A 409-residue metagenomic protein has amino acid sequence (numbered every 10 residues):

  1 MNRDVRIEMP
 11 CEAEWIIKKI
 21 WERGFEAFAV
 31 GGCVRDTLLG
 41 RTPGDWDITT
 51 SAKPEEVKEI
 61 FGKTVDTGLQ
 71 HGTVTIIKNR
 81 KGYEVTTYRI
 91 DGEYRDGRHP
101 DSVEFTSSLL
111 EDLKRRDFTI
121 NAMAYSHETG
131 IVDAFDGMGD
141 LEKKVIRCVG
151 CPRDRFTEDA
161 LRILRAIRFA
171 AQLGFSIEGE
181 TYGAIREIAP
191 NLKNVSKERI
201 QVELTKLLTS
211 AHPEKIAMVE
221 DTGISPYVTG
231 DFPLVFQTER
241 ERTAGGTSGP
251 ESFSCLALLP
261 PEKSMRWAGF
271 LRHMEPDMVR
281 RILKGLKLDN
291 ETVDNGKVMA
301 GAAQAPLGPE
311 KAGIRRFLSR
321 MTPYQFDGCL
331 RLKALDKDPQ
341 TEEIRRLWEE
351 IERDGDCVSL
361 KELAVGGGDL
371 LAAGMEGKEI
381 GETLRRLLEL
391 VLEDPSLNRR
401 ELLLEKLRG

Functional and structural regions predicted by a protein language model:
M1-G409: Catalytic cores of the polymerase beta-like nucleotidyltransferase superfamily and closely associated nucleotide
